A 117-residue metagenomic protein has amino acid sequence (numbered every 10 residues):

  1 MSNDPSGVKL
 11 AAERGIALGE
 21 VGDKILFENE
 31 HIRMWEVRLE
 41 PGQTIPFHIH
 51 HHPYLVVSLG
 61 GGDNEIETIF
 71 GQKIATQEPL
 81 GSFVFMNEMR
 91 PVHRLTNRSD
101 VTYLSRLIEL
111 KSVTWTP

Functional and structural regions predicted by a protein language model:
S2-G19: N-terminal low-complexity, Pro/Thr/Ser-rich intrinsically disordered segments that act as propeptides or flexible
A17-P46, H51-V56, S105-I108: A short glycine-rich, His/Asp/Glu-containing loop-to-beta-strand
L26, V37, I45-H50, E67-T68 (+2 more regions): Short histidine-centered beta-strand/loop micro-motifs that create catalytic or ligand/metal-coordination sites
H51-F70: Glycine- and acidic-residue-biased ligand/ion/polar-headgroup-sensing regions
F70-M89: Short acidic-glycine-tyrosine-enriched beta hairpin
E88-V113: Ligand-binding loop in jelly-roll beta-barrel domains
T116-P117: Extracytoplasmic/periplasmic copper-protein system
